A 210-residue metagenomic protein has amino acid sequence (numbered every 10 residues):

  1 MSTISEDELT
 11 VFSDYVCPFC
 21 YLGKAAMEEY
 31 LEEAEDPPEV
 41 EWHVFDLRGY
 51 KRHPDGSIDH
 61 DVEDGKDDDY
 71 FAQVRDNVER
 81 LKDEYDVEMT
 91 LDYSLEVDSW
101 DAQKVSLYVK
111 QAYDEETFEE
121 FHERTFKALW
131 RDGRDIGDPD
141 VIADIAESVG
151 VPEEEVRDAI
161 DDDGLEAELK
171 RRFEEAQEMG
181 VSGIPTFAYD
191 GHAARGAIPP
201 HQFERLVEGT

Functional and structural regions predicted by a protein language model:
S2: Glycine/alanine-rich phosphate-binding loops at beta-alpha junctions
S5, L9-F12, V16-F19, K24-P38 (+3 more regions): C-terminal cap of thioredoxin/glutaredoxin-like
K24-L129: Structural alpha/beta surface segment adjacent to cysteine/selenocysteine redox centers across thiol/disulfide enzymes
